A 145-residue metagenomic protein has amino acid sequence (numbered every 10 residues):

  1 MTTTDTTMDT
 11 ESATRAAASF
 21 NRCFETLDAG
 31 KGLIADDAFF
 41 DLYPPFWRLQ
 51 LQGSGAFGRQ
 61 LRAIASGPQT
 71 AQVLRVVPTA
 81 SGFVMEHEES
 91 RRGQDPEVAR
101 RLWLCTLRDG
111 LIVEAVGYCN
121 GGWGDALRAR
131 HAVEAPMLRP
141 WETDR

Functional and structural regions predicted by a protein language model:
M1-R145: C-terminal and inter-domain tail/linker signature
